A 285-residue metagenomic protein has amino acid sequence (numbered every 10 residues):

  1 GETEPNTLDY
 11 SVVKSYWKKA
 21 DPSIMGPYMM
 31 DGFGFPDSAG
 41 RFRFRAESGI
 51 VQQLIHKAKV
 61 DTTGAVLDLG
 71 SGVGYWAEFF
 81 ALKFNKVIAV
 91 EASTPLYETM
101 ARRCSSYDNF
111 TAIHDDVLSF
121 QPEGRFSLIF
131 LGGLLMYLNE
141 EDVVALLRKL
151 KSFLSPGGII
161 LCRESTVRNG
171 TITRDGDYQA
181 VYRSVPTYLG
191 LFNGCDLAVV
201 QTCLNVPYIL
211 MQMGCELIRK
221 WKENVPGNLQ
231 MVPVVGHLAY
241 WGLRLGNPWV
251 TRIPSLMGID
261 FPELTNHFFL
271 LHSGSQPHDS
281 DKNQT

Functional and structural regions predicted by a protein language model:
G1-G64, G72-F110, H114-Q121, L138-A145 (+1 more regions): Class I (Rossmann-like) S-adenosyl-L-methionine-dependent methyltransferase catalytic domain, capturing the SAM-binding
L69: Conserved beta-strand/loop positions that form the S-adenosyl-L-methionine
F130: A conserved beta-strand element that flanks and buttresses the S-adenosyl-L-methionine
G133-Y137: Short catalytic micro-motifs in class I SAM-dependent methyltransferases
V144-P156: A short glycine-rich, Lys/Arg-flanked "PGG" loop and its adjoining helix->strand segment in the class I
